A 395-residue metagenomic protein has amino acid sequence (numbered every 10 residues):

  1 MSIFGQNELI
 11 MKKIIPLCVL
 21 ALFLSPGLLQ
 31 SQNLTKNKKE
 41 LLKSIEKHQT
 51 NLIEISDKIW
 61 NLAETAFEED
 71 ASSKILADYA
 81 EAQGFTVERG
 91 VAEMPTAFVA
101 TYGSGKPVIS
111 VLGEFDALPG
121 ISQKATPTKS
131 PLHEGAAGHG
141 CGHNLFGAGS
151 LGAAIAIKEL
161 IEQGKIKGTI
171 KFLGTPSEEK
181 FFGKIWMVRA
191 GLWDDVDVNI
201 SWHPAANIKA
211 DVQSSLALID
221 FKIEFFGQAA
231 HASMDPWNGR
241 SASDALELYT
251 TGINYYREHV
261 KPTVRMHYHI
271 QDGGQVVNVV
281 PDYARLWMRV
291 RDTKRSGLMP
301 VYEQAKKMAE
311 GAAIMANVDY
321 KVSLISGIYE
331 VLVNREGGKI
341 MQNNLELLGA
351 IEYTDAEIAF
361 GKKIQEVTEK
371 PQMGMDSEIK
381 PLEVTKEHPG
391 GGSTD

Functional and structural regions predicted by a protein language model:
M1-L34: Bacterial Sec-dependent N-terminal signal peptides
Q32-H139, N144, A148-G168: Acidic/His- and Gly-rich active-site-bordering loop/insert found across diverse amide/peptide-bond hydrolases
I45-Q49, S56, W60-A63, G84 (+5 more regions): Sec/Tat-exported extracytoplasmic proteins
I59, A100, V111, H143 (+6 more regions): Divalent metal-coordination and catalytic microenvironments
R89-G90, E178, D211-S215, K386-G392: Short Gly/Pro-enriched turn/cap motifs at secondary-structure boundaries
L145-S214: Acidic/histidine-rich catalytic neighborhood of metal-dependent amide-processing enzymes
D195-I351, E357, K363-Q365: Midchain, well-structured core segments that form catalytic/ion-binding scaffolds
I358-D395: Zn-dependent metallopeptidase/amidohydrolase metal-coordination segment
